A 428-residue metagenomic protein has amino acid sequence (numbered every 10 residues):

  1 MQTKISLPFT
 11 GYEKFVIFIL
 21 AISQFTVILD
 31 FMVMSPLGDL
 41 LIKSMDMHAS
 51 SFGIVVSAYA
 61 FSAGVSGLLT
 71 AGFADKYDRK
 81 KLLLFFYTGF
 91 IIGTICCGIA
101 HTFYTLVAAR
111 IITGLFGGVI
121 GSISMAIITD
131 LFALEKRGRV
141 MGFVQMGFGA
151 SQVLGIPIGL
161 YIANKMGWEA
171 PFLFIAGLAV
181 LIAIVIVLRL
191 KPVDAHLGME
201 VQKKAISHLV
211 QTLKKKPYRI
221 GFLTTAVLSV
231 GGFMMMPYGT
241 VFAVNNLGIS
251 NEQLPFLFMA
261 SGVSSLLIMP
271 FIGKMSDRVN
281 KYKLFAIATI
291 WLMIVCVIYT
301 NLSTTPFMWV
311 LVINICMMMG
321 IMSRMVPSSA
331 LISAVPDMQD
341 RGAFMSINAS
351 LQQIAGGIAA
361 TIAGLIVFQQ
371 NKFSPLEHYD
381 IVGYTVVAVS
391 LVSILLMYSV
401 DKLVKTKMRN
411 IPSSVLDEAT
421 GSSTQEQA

Functional and structural regions predicted by a protein language model:
Q2-T10, K191-F222, E418-T424: Juxtamembrane intracellular "pre-TM" segments in multi-pass secondary transporters
M32, A60-L68, Q152-V153, G262-P270 (+1 more regions): Residue-level signature of mid-helix packing/kink "hotspots" within the transmembrane helices of 12-pass Major
M34-S35, Y218-F258: Extracytoplasmic gate region of multi-pass secondary transporters
V65-Y104: Conserved MFS/SLC helix-loop-helix module at the cytosolic interface between two early adjacent transmembrane helices
A109-A150: Cytoplasmic helix-loop-helix junction between adjacent transmembrane helices in 12-TM secondary transporters
F143-L190: Helix-loop-helix hairpin linking two adjacent transmembrane segments in secondary transporters
N164-A176, V367-V389: A membrane-interface helix-boundary motif in multi-pass transporters
Y282-S328: C-terminal transmembrane helical hairpin of 12-TM major facilitator-type secondary transporters
